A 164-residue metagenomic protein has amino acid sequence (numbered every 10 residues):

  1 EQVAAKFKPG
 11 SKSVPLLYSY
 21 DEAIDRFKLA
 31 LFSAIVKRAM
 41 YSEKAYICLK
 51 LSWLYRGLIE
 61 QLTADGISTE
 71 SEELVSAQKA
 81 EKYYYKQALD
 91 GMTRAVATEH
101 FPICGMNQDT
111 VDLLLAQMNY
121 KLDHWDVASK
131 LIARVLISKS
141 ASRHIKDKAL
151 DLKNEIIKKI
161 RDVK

Functional and structural regions predicted by a protein language model:
E1, E43, K50, N107-T110 (+4 more regions): "A position-specific structural signal for the A-helix of alpha-solenoid helical repeats
K6, C48, Y55, E60-L62 (+2 more regions): Residue at a conserved register position within TPR or TPR-like alpha-solenoid repeats
L16, K28-K44, G91-M106: Flexible helix-coil transition and linker loops at the boundaries of alpha-helical arrays
Y18-S19, S33, M40, E70 (+3 more regions): Short coil/turn linker motifs that delimit alpha-helical repeat modules in TPR/alpha-solenoid proteins
K130, R134-K164: Terminal, low-structured helical/coil segments at or just beyond the last alpha-helical repeat
